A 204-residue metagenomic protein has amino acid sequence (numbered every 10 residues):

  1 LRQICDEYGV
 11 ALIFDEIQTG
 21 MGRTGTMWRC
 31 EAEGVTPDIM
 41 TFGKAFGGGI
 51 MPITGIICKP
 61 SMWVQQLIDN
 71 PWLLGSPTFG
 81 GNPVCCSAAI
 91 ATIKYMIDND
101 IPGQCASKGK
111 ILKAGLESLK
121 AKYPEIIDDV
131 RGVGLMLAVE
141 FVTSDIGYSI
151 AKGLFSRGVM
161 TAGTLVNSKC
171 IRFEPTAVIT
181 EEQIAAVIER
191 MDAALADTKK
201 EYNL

Functional and structural regions predicted by a protein language model:
L1-L204: Conserved N-terminal phosphate-binding loop of PLP-dependent enzymes in the Aspartate aminotransferase
